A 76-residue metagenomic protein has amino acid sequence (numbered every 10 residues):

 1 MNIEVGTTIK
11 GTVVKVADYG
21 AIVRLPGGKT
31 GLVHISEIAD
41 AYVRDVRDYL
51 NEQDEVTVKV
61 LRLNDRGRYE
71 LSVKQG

Functional and structural regions predicted by a protein language model:
M1-G76: Single-stranded RNA-binding regions, centering on S1/OB-family and related RNA-binding modules
